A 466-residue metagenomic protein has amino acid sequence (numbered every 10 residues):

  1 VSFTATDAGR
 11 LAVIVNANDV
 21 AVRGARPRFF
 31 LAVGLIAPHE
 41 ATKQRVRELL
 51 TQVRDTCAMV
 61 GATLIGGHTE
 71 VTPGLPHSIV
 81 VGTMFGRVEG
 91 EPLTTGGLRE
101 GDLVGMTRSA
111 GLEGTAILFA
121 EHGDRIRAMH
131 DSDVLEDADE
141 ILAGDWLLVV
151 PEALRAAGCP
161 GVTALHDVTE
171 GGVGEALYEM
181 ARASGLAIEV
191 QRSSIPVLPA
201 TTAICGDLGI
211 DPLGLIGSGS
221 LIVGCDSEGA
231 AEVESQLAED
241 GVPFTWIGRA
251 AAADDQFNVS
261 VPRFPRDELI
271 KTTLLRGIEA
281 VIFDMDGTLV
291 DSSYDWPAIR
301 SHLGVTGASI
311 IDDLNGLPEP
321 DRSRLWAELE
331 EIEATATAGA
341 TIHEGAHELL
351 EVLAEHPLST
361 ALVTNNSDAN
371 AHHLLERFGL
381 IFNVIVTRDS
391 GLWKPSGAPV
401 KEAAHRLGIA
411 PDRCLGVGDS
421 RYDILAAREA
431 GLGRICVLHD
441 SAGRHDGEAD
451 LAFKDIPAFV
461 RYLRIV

Functional and structural regions predicted by a protein language model:
V1-R108, L112: Glycine-rich phosphate/pyrophosphate-binding loop regions near the starts of catalytic domains
P38-A41, E140-G217: Active-site-proximal betaalpha loop/short-helix elements that scaffold phosphoryl/nucleotidyl transfer chemistry
E89-L142: Phosphate/diphosphate-binding glycine-rich loops and adjacent basic-rich segments that engage nucleotide
D240-L274: Acidic, Ser/Thr/Pro-rich beta/coil linker or hinge segments at domain junctions
L275-D321: Active-site neighborhood of HAD-like aspartate-dependent phosphohydrolases
N315-E351, H356-L358: Metal-dependent phosphoesterase signature
H347, E351-A361, N365-W393, A398-L407 (+1 more regions): Substrate-recognition/cap helix-loop segment adjacent to the acidic, metal-dependent catalytic center of Asp-based
L415-K454: Acidic, Mg2+-coordinating phosphoryl-transfer loop and its flanking beta/alpha structural elements, shared across
